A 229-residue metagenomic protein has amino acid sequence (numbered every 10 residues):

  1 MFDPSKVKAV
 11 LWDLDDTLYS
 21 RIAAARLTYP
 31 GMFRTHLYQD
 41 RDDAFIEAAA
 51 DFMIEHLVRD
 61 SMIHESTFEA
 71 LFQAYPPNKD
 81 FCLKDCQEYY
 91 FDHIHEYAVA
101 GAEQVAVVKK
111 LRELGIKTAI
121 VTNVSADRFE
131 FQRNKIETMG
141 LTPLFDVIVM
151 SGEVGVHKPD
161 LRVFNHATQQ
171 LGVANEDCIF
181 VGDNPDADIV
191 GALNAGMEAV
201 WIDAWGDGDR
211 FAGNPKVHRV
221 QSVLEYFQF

Functional and structural regions predicted by a protein language model:
M1-V10, A23, Y38, V105 (+3 more regions): Asp-based, Mg2+/Mn2+-dependent phosphohydrolase catalytic module
F2-A106, K110, L114: N-terminal helical cap/lid subdomain that shapes the substrate entry/recognition surface in HAD-like hydrolases
